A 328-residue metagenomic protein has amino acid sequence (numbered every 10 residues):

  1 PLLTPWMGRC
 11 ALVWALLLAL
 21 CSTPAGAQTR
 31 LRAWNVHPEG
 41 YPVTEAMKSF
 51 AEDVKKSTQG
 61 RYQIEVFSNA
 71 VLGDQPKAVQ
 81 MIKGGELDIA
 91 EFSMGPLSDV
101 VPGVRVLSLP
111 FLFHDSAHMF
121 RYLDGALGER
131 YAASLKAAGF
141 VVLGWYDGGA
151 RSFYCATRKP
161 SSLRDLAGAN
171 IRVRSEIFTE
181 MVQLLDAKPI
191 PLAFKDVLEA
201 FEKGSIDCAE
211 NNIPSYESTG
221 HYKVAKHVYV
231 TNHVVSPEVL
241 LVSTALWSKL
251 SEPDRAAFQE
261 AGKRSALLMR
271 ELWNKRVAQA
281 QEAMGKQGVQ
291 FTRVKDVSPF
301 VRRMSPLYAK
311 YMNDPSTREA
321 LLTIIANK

Functional and structural regions predicted by a protein language model:
P1-G8: N-terminal secretory signal peptides that target proteins for export/translocation
R9-S22: Bacterial N-terminal signal peptides
T23-A27: Sec/Tat signal peptide C-region and signal peptidase I cleavage site
Q28-H118, A126-L127, A133-K328: N-terminal secretory/targeting leader peptides
